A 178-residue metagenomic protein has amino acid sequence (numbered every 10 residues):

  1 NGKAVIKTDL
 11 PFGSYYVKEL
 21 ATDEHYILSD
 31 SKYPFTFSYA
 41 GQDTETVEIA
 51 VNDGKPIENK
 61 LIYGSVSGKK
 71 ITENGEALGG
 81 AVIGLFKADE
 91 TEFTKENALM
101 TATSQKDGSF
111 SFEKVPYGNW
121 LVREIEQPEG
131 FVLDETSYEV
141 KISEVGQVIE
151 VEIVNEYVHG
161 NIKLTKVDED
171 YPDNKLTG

Functional and structural regions predicted by a protein language model:
N1-G178: Solvent-exposed loop/turn and edge beta-strand elements of beta-rich ligand-binding domains
